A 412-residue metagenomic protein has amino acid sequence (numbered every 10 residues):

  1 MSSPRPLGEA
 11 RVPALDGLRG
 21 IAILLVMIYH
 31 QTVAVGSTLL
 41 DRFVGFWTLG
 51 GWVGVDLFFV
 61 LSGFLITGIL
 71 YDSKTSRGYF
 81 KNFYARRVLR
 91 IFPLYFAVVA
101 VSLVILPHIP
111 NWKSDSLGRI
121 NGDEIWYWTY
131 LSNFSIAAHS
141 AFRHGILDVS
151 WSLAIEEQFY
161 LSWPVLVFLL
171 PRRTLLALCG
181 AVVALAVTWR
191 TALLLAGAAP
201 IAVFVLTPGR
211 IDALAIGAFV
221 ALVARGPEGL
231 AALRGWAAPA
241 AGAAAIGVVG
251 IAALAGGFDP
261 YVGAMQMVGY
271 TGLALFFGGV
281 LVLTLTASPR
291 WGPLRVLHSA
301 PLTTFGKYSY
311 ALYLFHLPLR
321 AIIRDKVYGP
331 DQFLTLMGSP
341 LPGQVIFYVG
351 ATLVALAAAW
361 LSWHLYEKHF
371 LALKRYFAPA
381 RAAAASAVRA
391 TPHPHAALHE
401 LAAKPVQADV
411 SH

Functional and structural regions predicted by a protein language model:
M1-A14, I21-L24, I28-W52, I66-F80 (+8 more regions): Alpha-helical transmembrane segments in multi-pass integral membrane proteins
E9-L15, T75-F96, W112-N121, Q158-G180 (+3 more regions): Membrane-interfacial loop-to-helix junctions in multi-pass inner-membrane proteins
D56-F58, D212, K404: His/acidic/aromatic-lined binding-pocket segments of jelly-roll/cupin-type domains and related regulatory beta-sandwich
F64, G68, L89-I125, T129-N133 (+1 more regions): Specific transmembrane helices
R143-V167: Function-critical hydrophobic alpha-helical transmembrane segments in multi-pass membrane proteins
L178-A186, A245, A300: Central hydrophobic cores of alpha-helical transmembrane segments in multi-pass integral membrane proteins
V388-H412: Long, low-complexity, intrinsically disordered cytosolic termini of multi-pass membrane proteins
